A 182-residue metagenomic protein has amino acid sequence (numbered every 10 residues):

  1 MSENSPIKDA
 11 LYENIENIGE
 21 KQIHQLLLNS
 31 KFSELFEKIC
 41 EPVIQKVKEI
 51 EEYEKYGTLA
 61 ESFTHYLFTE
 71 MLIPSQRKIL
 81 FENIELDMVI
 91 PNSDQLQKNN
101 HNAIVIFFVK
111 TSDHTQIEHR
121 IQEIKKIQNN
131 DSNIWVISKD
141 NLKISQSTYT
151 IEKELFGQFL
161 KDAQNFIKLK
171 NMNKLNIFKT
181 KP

Functional and structural regions predicted by a protein language model:
M1-L59: Interdomain/boundary linker segments immediately adjacent to catalytic/signaling cores
E54, H65-D87: A short acidic/basic microdomain associated with nuclease active sites
Q76, V105-F108: Short catalytic-loop micro-motif centered on adjacent basic/acidic residues
E85-V89, S145-Q146: Short, solvent-exposed polar/charged micro-motifs at secondary-structure junctions
M88-P91, I121: Short, well-ordered amphipathic alpha-helices
I90-V105: Active-site beta-strand-loop-beta-strand hairpin of nuclease catalytic cores that positions key catalytic residues
F108-P182: Charged, structured surface patches that assemble and position nucleic-acid processing machinery
